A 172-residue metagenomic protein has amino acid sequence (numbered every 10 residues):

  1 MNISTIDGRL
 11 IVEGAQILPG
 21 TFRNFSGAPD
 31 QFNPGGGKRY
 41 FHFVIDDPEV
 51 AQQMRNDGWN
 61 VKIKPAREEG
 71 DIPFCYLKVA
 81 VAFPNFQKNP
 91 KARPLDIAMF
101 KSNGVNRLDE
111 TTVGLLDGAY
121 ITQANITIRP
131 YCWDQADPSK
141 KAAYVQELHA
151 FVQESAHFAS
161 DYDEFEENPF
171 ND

Functional and structural regions predicted by a protein language model:
M1-L10, E154-D172: Acidic, gly/ser/pro-rich intrinsically disordered tails
M1-P90: OB-fold ssDNA-binding interfaces and closely related basic DNA-contact patches used across DNA replication/repair
D47-E49, D134, E154: Residues that cap or initiate secondary-structure elements
V79-T111: Beta-strand/loop nucleic-acid-binding surfaces
A80-F86, R129-W133, F151: Short glycine-rich beta-strand segments
A98-A124, Y131-A142: Exposed beta-sheet edge/beta-hairpin loop segments within beta-rich domains
R129, A136-A156: OB-fold/S1-family single-stranded nucleic acid-binding modules
